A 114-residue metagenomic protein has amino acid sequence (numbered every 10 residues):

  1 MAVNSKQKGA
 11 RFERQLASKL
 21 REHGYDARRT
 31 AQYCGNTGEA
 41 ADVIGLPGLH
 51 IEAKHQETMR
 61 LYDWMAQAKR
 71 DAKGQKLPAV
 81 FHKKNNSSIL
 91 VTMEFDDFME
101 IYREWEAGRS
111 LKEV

Functional and structural regions predicted by a protein language model:
M1-V114: Catalytic phosphate/metal-binding cores of nucleic-acid and nucleotide-processing enzymes, i.e., regions that mediate
